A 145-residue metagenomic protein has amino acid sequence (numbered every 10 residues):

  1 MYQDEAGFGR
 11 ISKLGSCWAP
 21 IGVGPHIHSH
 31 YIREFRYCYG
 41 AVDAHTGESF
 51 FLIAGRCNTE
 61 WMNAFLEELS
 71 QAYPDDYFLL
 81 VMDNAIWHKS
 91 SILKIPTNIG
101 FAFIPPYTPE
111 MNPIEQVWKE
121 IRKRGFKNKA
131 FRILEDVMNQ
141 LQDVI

Functional and structural regions predicted by a protein language model:
M1-I145: Short functional hotspots at interaction and active-site rims
